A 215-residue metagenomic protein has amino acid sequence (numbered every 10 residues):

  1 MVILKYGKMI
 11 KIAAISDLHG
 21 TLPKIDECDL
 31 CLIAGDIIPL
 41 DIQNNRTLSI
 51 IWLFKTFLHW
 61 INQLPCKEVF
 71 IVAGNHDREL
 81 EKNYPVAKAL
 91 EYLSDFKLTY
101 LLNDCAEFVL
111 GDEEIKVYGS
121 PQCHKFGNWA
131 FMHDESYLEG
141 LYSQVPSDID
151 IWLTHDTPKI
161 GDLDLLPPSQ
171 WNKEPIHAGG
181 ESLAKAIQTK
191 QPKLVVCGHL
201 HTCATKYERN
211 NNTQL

Functional and structural regions predicted by a protein language model:
L4-I12, A106-G119, S147, I151 (+1 more regions): Beta-strand-turn-beta hairpins that frame and shape the catalytic cleft of phosphate-ester-processing enzymes
A14-S16, C31-D36, E68-N75, L101-N103 (+4 more regions): Active-site neighborhood of phospho(di)ester-bond hydrolases with catalytic His/Asp-centered motifs
I15, T99-L101, M132-Q144: A Trp-anchored, charged/polar loop motif used as the substrate-binding/catalytic surface of acyl/ester-handling
I15-L110: Core catalytic region of metal-dependent phosphoesterases/phosphodiesterases, especially metallo-beta-lactamase-like
H19-K24, I38-I42, N75-N83, C105-V109 (+3 more regions): Active-site environment of divalent metal-dependent phosphoester hydrolases
L22, L58, L141-S143, A184: Short hydrophobic/charged patches on amphipathic alpha-helices used for structural packing and interfaces
I25, I61-C66, Y92-S94, V145-P146 (+2 more regions): Short, conserved loop/helix-junction motifs that constitute active-site signature segments in enzyme catalytic cores
I38, Q43-L53, G127, S147-K193: Active-site-proximal segments of metal-dependent phosphoesterases and phosphodiesterases across multiple
